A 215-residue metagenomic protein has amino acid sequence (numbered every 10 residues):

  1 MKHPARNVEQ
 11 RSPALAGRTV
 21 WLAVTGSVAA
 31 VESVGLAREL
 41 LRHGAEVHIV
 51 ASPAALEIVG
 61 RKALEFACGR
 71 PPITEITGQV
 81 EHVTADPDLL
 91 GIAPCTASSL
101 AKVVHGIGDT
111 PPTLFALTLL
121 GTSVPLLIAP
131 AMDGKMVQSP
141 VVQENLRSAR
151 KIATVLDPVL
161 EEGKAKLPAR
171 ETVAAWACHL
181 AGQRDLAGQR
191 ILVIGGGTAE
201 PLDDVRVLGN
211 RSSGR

Functional and structural regions predicted by a protein language model:
M1-G214: A cross-family phosphate/adenosyl-ligand binding-site feature
